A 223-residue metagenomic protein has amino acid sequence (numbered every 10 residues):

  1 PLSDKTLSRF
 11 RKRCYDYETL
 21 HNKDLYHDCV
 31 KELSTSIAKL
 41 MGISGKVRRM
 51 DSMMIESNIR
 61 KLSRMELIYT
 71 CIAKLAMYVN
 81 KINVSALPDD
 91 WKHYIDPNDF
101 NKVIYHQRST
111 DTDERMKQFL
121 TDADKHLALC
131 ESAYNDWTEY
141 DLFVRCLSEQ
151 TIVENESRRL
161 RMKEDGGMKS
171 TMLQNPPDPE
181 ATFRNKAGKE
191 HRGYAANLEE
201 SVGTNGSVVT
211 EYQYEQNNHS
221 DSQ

Functional and structural regions predicted by a protein language model:
L2-Q223: Polybasic low-complexity intrinsically disordered regions
